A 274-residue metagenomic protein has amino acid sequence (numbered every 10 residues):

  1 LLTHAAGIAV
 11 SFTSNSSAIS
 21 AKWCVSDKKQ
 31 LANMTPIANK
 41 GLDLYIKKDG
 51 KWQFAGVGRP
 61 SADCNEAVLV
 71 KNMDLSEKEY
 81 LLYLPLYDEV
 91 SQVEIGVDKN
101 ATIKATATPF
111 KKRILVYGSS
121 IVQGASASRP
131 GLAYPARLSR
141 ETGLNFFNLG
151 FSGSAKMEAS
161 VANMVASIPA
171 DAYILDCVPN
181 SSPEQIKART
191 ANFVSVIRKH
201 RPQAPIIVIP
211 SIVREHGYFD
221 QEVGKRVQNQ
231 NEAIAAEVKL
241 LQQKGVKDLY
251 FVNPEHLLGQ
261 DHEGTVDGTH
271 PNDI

Functional and structural regions predicted by a protein language model:
L1-R113: N-terminal secretory targeting modules
T13, T35, N72-D74, Y80-A155 (+1 more regions): Serine-esterase "nucleophile elbow" of acetyl-processing enzymes
L81-Y83, I174-D176, I207: Structural motif
G118-S119, L149-S152, D176-N180, I209-I212 (+1 more regions): Active-site-proximal beta-strand/loop segments in catalytic clefts of secreted hydrolases
Y134, R189, F193, Q230-E237: A general structural detector for well-ordered alpha-helical segments in enzyme core domains, enriched
L138, A155-N192, V196-K199, S211-Y218 (+1 more regions): Oxyanion-hole/transition-state-stabilizing segment in secreted/luminal serine hydrolases and related acyltransferases
R201-I206: A short helix->loop->beta-strand "cap" motif at the edges of active sites that frequently abuts
R214-I274: Catalytic His-Asp segment of secreted/periplasmic serine-dependent ester chemistry enzymes
